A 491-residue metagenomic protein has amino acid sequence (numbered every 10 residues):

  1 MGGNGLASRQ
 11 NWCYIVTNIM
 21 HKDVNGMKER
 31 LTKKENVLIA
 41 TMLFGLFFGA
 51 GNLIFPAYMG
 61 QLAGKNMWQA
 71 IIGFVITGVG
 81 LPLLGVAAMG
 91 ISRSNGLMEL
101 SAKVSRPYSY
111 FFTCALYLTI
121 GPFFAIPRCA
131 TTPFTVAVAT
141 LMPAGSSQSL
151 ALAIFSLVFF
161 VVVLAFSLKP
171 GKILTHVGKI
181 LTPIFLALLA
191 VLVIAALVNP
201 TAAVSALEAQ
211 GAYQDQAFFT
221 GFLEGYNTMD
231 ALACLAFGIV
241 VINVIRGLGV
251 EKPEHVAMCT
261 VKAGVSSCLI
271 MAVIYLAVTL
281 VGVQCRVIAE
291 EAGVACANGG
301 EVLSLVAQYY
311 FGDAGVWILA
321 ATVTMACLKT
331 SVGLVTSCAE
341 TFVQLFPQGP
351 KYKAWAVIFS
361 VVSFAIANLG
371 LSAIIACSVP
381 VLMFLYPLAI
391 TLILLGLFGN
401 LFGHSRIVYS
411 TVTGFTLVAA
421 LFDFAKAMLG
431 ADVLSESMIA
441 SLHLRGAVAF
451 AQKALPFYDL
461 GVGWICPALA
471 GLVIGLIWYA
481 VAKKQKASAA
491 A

Functional and structural regions predicted by a protein language model:
V37-F48, A195-A202, G211-V278, I318-T330 (+2 more regions): Hydrophobic, membrane-embedded alpha-helices of multi-pass small-molecule transporters
I76, G80-L84, I184-A196, T260-V287 (+1 more regions): Selective recognition of specific alpha-helical transmembrane segments in multi-pass small-molecule
I91-N95, E99, V158-L181, G247-V250 (+2 more regions): Membrane-water interface regions at transmembrane-helix termini and the short interhelical loops of multi-pass membrane
G96-A102, I274-L328, Q344, P380: TM-loop-TM module centered on a large, flexible mid-protein loop between adjacent transmembrane helices in multi-pass
P122, I126, L186-Y213, A231-L232 (+4 more regions): Hydrophobic alpha-helical segments and their helix-loop junctions in multi-pass secondary transporters
S167-A196, S378-I390, Y409-A419: Membrane-interface loop-to-helix entry segments
K169-I180, F218, V241-I270, I288-V302 (+2 more regions): Hydrophobic, small-residue-rich membrane helices and short re-entrant helix-turn-helix hairpins that build
N199, A217-F219, T411-A491: A generic transmembrane alpha-helix motif of multi-pass inner-membrane proteins
